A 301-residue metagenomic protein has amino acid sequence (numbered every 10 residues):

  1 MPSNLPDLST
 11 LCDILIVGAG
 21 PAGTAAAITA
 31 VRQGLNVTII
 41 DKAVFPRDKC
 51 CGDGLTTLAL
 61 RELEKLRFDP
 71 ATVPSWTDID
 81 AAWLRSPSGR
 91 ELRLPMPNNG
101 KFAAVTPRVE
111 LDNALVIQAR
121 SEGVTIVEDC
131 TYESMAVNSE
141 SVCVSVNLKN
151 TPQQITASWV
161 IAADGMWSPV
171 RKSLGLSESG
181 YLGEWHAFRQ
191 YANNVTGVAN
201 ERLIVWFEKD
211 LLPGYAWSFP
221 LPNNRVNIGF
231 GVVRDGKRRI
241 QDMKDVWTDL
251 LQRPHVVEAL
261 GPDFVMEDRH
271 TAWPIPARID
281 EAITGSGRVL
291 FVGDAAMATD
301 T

Functional and structural regions predicted by a protein language model:
L5-A22: Beta1/beta-strand and adjacent pyrophosphate-binding region of the FAD-binding site in flavoprotein oxidoreductases
I14-I16, V37, V289: Conserved hydrophobic helix-helix packing surfaces used for dimerization/oligomerization
A22, F45, W167: Conserved Rossmann-like nucleotide-cofactor binding loop
V31-C51: Glycine-rich FAD pyrophosphate-binding loop
V44-L66: Conserved N-terminal glycine-rich FAD pyrophosphate-binding loop of Rossmann-like flavoproteins
L60-N113: A conserved beta-strand/loop capping segment in the N-terminal third of enzymes that catalyze redox or closely related
Q118-E258, E281: Predominantly flavin-linked oxidoreductase catalytic cores and closely associated redox partners
G236-T301: FAD/FMN-dependent oxidoreductases across multiple families
